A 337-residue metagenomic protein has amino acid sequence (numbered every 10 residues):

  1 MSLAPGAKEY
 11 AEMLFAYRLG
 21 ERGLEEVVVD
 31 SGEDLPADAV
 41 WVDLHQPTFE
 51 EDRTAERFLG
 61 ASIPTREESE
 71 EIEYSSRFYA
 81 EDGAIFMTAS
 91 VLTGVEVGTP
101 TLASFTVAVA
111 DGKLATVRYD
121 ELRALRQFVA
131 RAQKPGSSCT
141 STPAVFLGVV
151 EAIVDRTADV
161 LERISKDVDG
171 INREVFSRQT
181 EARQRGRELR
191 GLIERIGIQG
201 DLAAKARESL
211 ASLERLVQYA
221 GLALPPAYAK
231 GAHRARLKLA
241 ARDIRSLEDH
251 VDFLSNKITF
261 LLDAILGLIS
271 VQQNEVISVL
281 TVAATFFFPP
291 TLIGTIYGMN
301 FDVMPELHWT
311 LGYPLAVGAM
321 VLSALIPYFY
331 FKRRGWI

Functional and structural regions predicted by a protein language model:
M1-A223, Y228-A229, A235, L239-F253 (+1 more regions): Peripheral, non-transmembrane regulatory/ligand-interaction domains of membrane transport proteins
R242-I337: Hydrophobic alpha-helical transmembrane segments and their immediately adjacent juxtamembrane loops
